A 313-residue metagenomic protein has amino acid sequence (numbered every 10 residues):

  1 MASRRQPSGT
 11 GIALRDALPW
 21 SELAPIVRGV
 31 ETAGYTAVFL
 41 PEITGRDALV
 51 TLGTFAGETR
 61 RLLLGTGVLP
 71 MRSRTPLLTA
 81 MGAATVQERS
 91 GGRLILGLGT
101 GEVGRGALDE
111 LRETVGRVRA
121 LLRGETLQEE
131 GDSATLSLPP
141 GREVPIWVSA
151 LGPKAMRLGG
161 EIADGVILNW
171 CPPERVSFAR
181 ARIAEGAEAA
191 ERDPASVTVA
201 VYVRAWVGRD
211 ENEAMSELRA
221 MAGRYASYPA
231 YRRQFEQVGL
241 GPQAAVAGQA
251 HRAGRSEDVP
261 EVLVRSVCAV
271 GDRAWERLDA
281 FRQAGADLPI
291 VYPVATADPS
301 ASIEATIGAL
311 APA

Functional and structural regions predicted by a protein language model:
M1-A313: Active-site-adjacent structural elements that line small-molecule/cofactor binding pockets in enzymes
